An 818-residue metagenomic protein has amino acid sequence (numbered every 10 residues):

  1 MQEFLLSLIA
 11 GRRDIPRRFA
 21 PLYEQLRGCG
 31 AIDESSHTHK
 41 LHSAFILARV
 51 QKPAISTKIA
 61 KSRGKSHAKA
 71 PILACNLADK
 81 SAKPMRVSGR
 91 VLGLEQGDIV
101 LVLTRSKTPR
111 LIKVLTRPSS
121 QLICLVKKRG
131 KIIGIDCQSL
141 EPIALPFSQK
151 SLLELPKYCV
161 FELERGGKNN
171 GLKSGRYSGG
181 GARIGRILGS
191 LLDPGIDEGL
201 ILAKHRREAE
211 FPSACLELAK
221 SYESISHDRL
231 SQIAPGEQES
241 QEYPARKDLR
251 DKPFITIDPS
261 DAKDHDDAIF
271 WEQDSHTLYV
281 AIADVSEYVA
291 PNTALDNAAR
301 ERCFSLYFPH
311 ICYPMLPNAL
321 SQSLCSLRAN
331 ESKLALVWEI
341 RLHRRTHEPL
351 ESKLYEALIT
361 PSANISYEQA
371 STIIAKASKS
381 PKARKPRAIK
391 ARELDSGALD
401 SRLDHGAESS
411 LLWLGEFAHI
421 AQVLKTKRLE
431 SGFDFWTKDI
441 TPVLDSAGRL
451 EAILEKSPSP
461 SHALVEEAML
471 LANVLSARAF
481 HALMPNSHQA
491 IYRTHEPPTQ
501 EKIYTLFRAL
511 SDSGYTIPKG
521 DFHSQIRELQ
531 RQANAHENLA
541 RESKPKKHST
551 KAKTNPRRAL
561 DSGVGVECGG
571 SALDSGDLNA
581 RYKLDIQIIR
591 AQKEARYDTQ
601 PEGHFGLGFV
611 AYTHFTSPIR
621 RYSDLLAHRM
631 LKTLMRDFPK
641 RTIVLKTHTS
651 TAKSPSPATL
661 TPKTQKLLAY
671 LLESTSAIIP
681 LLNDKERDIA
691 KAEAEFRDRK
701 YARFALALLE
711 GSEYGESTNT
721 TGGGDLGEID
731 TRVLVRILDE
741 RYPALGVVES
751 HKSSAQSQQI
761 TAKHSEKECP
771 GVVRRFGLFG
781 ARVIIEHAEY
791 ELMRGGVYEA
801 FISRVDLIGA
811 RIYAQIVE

Functional and structural regions predicted by a protein language model:
M1-I282, S286-S332, N364, P381-K385 (+9 more regions): Charge-lined substrate channels and their catalytic hotspots, especially those that engage the 3′ end of RNA
Q2, F19, T108, G181 (+24 more regions): Alpha-helix initiation and N-capping motif
I55, I59, I389, V564-V566 (+2 more regions): Short hydrophobic transmembrane-like helices used for membrane targeting/insertion
H67, F435-W436, E766-K767: Short, flexible loop/turn motifs enriched in small residues
L77, D136, H343, D445 (+2 more regions): Acidic surface patches and DE-rich sequence motifs
A82, N169, D395, L399 (+5 more regions): Structured C-terminal cores of nucleic-acid metabolism proteins
D258-K385, K390, D400-Q500, Y515 (+1 more regions): Feature marking long nucleic-acid-engaging regions of large polymerase/nuclease enzymes
